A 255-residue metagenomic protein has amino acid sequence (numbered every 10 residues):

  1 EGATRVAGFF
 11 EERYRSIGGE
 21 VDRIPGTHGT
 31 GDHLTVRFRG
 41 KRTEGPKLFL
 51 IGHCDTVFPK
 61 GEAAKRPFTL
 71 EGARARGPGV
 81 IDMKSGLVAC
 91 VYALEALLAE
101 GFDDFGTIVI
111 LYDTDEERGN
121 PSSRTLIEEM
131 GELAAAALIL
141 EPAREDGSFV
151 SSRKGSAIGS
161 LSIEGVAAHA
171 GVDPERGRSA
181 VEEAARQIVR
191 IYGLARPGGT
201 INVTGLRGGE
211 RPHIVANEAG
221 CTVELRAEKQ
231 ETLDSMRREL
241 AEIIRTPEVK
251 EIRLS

Functional and structural regions predicted by a protein language model:
E1-P78, L98-D104: Acidic/His- and Gly-rich active-site-bordering loop/insert found across diverse amide/peptide-bond hydrolases
G2-R5, S16, P25-T27, P142-A143 (+2 more regions): Metal-dependent amide/peptide-bond hydrolase catalytic core, centered on the "pita-bread" metallohydrolase fold
E11, V88-E95, R124-E128, V181-V189 (+1 more regions): Predominant activation on well-ordered alpha-helical scaffold segments within soluble catalytic domains
G40-E44, T69, D82, G101-D104 (+4 more regions): Solvent-exposed alpha-helices and their adjacent loops that cap or buttress functional pockets in soluble metabolic
K47-F49, A75, D82, A135-I139 (+1 more regions): Short glycine-aspartate micro-motif
F58, R74-V88, H169: Glycine/serine-rich anion-binding loops at beta->alpha junctions that coordinate negatively charged ligand groups
G77-I81, D113, A170-R178: Flexible, glycine/proline-enriched loop segments at strand-loop-helix junctions that form or flank small-ligand binding
M83-K154: Acidic/histidine-rich catalytic neighborhood of metal-dependent amide-processing enzymes
